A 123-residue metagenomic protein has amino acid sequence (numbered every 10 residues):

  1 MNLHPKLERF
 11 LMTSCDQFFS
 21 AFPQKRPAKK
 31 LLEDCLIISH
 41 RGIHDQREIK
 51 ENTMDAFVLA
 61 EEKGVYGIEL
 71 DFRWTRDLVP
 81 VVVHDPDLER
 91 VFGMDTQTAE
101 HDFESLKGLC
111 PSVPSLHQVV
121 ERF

Functional and structural regions predicted by a protein language model:
M1-F123: Phosphate-group recognition and catalysis centered on beta-loop-alpha active-site segments
